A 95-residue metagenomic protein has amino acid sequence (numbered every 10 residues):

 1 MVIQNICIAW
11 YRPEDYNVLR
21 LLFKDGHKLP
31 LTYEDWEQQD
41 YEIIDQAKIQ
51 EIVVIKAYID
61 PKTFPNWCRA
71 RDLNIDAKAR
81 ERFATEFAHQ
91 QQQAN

Functional and structural regions predicted by a protein language model:
V2-N17: Polar/charged low-complexity regulatory segments
I3, L29, Y58-D60: Intrinsically disordered, low-complexity regions enriched in Ser/Pro/Gly/Gln/His and often acidic
P13-N17, Y33-Q38: Short hydrophobic/aromatic-rich motifs at helix boundaries and adjacent loops
D15, L22-H27: Acidic/histidine-enriched, beta-strand-rich ligand/metal-binding domains
K28-L29, P65: Charged interaction scaffolds used for protein-protein
E34-Q92: Amphipathic protein-protein interaction modules
